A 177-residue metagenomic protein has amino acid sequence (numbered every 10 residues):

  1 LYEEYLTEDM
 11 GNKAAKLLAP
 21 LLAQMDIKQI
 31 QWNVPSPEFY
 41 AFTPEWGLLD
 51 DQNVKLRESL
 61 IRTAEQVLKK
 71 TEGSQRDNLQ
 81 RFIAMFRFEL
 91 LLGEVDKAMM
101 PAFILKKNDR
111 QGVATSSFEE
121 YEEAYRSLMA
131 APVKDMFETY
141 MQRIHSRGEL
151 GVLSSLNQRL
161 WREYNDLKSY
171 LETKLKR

Functional and structural regions predicted by a protein language model:
L1-R177: Substrate-binding groove of N-acetylhexosamine-processing glycoside hydrolases
